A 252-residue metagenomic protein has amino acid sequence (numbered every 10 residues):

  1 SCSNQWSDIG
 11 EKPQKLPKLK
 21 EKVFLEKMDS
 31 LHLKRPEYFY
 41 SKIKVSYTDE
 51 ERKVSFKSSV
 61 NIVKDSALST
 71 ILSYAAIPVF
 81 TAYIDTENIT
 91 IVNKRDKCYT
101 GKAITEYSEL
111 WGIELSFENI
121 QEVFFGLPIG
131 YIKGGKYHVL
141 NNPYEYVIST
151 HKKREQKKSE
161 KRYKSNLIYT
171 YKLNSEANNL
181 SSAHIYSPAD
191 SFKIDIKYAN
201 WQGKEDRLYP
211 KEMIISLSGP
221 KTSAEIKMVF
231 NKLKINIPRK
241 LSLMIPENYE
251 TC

Functional and structural regions predicted by a protein language model:
C2-K53, E250-T251: N-terminal leader/targeting segments and the immediate start of mature chains
D8, K136-E250: Gly/Pro-enriched, hydrophobic low-complexity segments that function as extracytoplasmic propeptides/linkers
L25, R95-L167: Flexible, processing/modification-adjacent segments and terminal tails in exported/periplasmic/extracellular proteins
S30-F39, E50-V54, N61-S66, A82 (+3 more regions): Edge/loop elements at the starts and ends of beta-strands within beta-rich repeat scaffolds
Y38-I43, S55-K57, D65, S69-L72 (+6 more regions): Extended beta-sheet lipid-handling architectures
V45-D49, R95, L217: Transmembrane beta-strands of outer-membrane beta-barrel pores
E50-K53, L72-T81, P188-K193, G219-S223: Solvent-exposed loop/turn segments connecting transmembrane beta-strands in outer-membrane beta-barrel proteins
S66-E118: An acidic-aromatic
